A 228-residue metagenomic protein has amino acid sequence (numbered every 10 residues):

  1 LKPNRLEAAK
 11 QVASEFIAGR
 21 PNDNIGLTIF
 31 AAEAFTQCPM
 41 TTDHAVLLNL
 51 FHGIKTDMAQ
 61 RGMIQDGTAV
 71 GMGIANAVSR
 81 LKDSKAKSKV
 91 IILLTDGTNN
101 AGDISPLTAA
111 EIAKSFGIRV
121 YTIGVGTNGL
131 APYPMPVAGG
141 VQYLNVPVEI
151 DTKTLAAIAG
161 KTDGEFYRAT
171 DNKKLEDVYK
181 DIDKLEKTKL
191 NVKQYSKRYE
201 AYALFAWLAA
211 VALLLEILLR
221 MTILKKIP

Functional and structural regions predicted by a protein language model:
L1-S88: Membrane-embedded segments
F16-N24, F51-M58, I74-K85, T95 (+6 more regions): Sec/Tat-exported extracytoplasmic proteins
G26-T28, V90-I92, R119-Y121, Y167: A structural signal for isolated positions on well-ordered beta-strands in alpha/beta enzyme cores
A32-T36, D57, G97-N100, G126-L130 (+1 more regions): Solvent-exposed loop/turn segments at secondary-structure junctions within structured extracellular/periplasmic domains
D43-V46, A138-V141, K184-K187: Short, hinge-like loop/turn segments at secondary-structure boundaries
R61-Q65, M72, N76-S79, S88-V90 (+1 more regions): VWA/integrin I-like adhesion module and closely mimicked acidic/polar interface patches used
E165, A169-Y202: Juxtamembrane amphipathic/hinge helix adjacent to a transmembrane helix
T188-P228: C-terminal signal-anchor/stop-transfer transmembrane helix together with its immediate cytosolic, Lys/Arg-enriched
